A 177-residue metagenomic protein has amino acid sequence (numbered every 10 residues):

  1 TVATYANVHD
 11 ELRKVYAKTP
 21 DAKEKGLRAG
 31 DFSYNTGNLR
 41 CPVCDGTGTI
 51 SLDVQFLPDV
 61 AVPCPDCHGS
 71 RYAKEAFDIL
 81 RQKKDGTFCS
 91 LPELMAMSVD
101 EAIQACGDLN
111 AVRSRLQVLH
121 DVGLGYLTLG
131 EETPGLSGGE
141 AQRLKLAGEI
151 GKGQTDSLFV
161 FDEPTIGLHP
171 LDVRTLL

Functional and structural regions predicted by a protein language model:
T1-L177: Conserved phosphate-binding elements of NTP-dependent enzyme cores
